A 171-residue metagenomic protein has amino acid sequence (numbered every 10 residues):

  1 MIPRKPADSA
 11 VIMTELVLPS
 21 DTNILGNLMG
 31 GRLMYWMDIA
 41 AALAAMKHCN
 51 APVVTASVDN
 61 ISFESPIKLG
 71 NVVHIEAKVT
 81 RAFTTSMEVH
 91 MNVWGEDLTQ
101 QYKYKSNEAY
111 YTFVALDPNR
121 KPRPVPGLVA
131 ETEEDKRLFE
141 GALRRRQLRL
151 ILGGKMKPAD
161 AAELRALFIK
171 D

Functional and structural regions predicted by a protein language model:
M1, V17-L18: Membrane engagement elements in two modes
I2, A7-M13, K68-V72, T80-D171: HotDog/MaoC-like acyl-thioester-processing domains
L18-P19, E64: Residue-level recognition of the GNAT/N-acetyltransferase active site
T22-M34, L167-D171: A conserved, well-ordered hydrophobic junction motif at loop->secondary-structure transitions
R32-N50: Active-site helix/loop of acyl-thioester processing domains in fatty-acid/polyketide metabolism, spanning hotdog-fold
